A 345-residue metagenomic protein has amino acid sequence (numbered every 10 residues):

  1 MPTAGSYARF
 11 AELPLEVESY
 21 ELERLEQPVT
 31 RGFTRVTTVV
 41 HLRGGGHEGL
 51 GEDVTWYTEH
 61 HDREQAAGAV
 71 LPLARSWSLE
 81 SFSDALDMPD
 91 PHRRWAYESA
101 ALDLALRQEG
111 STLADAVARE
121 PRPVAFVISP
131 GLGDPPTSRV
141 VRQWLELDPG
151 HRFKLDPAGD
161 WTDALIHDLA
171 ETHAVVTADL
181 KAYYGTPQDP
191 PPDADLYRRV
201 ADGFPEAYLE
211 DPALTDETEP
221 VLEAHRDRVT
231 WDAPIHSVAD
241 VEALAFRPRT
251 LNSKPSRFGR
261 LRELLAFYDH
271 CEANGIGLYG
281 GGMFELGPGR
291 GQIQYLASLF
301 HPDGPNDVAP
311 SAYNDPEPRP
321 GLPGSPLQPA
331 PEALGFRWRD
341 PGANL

Functional and structural regions predicted by a protein language model:
M1-G203, G324-L345: N-terminal capping/lid subdomain adjacent to the active-site entrance of alpha/beta enzymes
S111, I276, P302: Short glycine/serine/threonine/alanine-rich loop segments
T162-A297, N306-P310, N314-L322: Catalytic core of soluble alpha/beta enzymes
